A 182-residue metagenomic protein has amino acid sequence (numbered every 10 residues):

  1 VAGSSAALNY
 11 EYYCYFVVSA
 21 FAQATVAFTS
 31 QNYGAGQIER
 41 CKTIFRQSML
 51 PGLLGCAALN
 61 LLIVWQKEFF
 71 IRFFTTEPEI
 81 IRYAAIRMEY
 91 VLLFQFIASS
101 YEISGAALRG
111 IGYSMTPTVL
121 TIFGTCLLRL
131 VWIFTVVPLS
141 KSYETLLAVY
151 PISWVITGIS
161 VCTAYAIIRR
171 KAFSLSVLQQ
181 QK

Functional and structural regions predicted by a protein language model:
V1-Y13, A85-M88, E144-L147: Small-residue hotspots at the loop-to-helix junctions and early N-terminal turns of transmembrane alpha-helices
G3-L61, W65-K67, A98-L120: Small-residue-rich hydrophobic transmembrane alpha-helices
L8-E11, G55, F123-L128, Y150-T157: Transmembrane alpha-helical core residues of multi-pass small-molecule transporters, especially secondary transporters
T29-F94, V136-K182: Short alpha-helical transmembrane segments in multi-pass integral membrane proteins
V91, T121-I122: Short, contiguous acidic/charged loop-to-helix segments that flank catalytic cores in large enzymes
Q95-F96, G124: Short hydrophobic alpha-helical membrane-embedded segments
L127-V137: Transmembrane alpha-helical segments of integral membrane proteins
